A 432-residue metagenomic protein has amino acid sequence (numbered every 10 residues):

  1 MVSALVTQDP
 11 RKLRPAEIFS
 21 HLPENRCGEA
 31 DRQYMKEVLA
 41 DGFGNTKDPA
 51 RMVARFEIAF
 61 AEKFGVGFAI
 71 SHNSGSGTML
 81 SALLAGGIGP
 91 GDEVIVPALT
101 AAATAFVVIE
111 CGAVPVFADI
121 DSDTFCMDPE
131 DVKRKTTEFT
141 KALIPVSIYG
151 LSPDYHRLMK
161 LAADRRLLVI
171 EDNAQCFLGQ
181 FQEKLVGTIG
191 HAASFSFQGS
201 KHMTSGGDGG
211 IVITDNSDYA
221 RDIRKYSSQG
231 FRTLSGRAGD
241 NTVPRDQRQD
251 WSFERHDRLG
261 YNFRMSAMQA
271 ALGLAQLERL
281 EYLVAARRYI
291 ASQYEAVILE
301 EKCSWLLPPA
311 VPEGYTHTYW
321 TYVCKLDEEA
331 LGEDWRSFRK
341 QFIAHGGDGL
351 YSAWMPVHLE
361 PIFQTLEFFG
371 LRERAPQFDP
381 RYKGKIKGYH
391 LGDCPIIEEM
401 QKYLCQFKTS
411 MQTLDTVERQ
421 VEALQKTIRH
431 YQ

Functional and structural regions predicted by a protein language model:
M1-A85, G89, E110, T136 (+3 more regions): Conserved PLP-binding active-site segment in aminotransferase class I/II-type PLP enzymes
N25, R55-I58, V66-G67, E130 (+4 more regions): PLP-dependent aminotransferase class I/II
I70, I95, V116, V169-I170 (+3 more regions): Structural detector of well-ordered beta-strand residues that form the stable sheet scaffold of enzyme domains
L84-N173, Q180: PLP-dependent aminotransferase-like
F106-V108, L161, L185, H202 (+1 more regions): Hydrophobic/aromatic ligand-binding patch that stacks against planar heteroaromatic rings of cofactors or nucleotides
E171-G206, R221, W251-R255: Conserved active-site segment immediately N-terminal to the catalytic lysine that forms the internal aldimine
F195-S196, G210-D215, P244-D246: Short beta-strand-to-turn element immediately C-terminal to the catalytic PLP-Schiff-base lysine in fold type I
